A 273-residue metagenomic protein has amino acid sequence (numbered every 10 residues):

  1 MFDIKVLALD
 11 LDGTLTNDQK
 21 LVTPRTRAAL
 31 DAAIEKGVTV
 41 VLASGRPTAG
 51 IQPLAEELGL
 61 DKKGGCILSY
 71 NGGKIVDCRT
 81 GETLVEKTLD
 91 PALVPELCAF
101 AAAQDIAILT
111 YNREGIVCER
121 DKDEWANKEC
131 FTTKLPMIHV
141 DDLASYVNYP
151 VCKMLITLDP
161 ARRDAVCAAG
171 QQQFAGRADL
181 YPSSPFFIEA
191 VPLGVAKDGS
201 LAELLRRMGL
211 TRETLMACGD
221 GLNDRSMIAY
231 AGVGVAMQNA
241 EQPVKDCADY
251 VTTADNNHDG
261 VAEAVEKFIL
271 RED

Functional and structural regions predicted by a protein language model:
F2-V6, T23, E189-D273: Mg2+-dependent phosphoryl-transfer enzymes with acidic/Ser/Thr/Gly-rich catalytic loops
D3-Q19: Asp-based phosphoryl-transfer active-site loop
P24-W125: Active-site phosphate-binding/coordination module
T26, I51-A55, V166, G170 (+3 more regions): Hydrophobic packing residues within well-ordered alpha-helices of enzyme cores
G37-V41, K63-G65, K153, E213-T214 (+1 more regions): Short active-site oxyanion
E57-D61, V85-E86, W125-E129, K197-D198 (+2 more regions): Short, hinge-like loop/turn segments at secondary-structure boundaries
L58, K63, N71, F174-G176 (+2 more regions): Short, structured coil segments at secondary-structure junctions
F100, Q104-C218, L222-S226, Y230: Conserved acidic, metal-coordinating active-site core of Asp-based, Mg2+-dependent phosphoryl-transfer enzymes
